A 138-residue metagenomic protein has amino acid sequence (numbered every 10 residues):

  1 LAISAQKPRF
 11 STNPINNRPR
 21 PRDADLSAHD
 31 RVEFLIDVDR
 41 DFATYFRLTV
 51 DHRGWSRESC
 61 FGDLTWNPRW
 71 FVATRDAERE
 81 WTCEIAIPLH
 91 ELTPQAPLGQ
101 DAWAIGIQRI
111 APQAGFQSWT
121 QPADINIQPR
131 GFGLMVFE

Functional and structural regions predicted by a protein language model:
L1-E138: Structural preference for beta-rich elements and adjacent junctions enriched in aromatics
